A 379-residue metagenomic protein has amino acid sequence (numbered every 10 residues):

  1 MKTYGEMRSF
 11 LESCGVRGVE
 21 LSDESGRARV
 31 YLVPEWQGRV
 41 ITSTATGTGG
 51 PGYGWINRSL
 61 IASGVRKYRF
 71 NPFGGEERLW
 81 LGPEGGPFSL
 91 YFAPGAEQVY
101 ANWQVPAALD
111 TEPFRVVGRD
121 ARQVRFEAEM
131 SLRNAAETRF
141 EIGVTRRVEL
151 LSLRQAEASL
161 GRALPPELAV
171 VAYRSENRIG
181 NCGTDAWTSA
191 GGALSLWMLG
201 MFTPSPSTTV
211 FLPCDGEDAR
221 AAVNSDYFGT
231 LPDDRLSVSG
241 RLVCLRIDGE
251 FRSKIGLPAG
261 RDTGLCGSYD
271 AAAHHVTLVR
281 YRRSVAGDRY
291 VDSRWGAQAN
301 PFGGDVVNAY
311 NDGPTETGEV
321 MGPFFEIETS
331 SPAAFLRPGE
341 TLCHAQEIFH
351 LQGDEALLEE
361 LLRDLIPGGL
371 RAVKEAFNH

Functional and structural regions predicted by a protein language model:
M1, G5-R8, P94-V171, M321-G322: Extended, loop-rich substrate-binding clefts of extracytoplasmic carbohydrate-active enzymes
K2-V16, R178: Conserved functional micro-motifs across diverse proteins
C14-F92, C182-L336, E340-T341, G353-P367: A contiguous, surface-exposed recognition patch within enzymatic or periplasmic domains that forms
P34, A128, R146-V148, E340-G353: Short, hydrophobic/aromatic-enriched beta-strand segments in well-ordered soluble domains
V40-T42, V124, A128, N177: Short, hydrophobic/proline-enriched secondary-structure or compact coil segments at domain edges
E149-L151, R178-C182, S330, F349-L351: Solvent-exposed residues in well-ordered beta-strands and their adjoining turns, especially edge/terminal strands
Y173-S175, L342: Hydrophobic core residues within well-ordered beta-strands of beta-rich domains
R363-H379: Short peripheral tails and domain-boundary helices/loops at the edges of structured domains
